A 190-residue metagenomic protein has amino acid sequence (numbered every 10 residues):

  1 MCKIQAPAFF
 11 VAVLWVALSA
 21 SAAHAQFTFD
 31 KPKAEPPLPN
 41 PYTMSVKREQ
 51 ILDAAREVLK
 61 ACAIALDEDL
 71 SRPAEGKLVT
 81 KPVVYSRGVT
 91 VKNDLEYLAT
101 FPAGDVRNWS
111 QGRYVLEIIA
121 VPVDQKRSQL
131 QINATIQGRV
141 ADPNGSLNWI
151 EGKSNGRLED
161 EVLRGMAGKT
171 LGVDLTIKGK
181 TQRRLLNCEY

Functional and structural regions predicted by a protein language model:
M1-P7: N-terminal secretory signal peptides that target proteins for export/translocation
C2, S21-A23: Intrinsic low-complexity/disordered segments
A8-A20: Bacterial N-terminal signal peptides
A25-Y190: Ser/Thr-rich, low-complexity intrinsically disordered terminal regions
